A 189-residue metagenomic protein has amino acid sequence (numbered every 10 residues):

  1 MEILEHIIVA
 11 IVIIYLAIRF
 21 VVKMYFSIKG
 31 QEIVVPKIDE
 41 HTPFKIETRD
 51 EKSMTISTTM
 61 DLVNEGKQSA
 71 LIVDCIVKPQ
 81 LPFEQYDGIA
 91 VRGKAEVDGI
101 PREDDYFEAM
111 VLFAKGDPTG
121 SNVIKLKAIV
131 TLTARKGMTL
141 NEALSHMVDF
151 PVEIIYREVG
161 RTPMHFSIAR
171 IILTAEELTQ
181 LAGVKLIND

Functional and structural regions predicted by a protein language model:
M1-K37: N-terminal signal-anchor transmembrane alpha helix of single-pass membrane proteins, serving as the membrane-anchoring
L4, D105-G116, S145-D189: Acidic, serine/threonine- and proline-rich intrinsically disordered appendage/tail regions
V22-L112: N-terminal topogenic membrane-targeting module
E47, T139-L140: Eukaryotic intrinsically disordered and solvent-exposed regulatory patches
E51, T119, A143-M147: Surface-exposed coil/turn segments at beta-strand junctions on protein surfaces, enriched
I56-T58, V73-C75, I124-A128, F150-I154: Hydrophobic residues positioned within well-ordered beta-strands of beta-sheet architectures
M60-G66, P79-F83, V130-K136, I154-G160: Beta-strand elements of well-folded, non-transmembrane domains
G93-M138: Extended, solvent-exposed segments with strong compositional bias
